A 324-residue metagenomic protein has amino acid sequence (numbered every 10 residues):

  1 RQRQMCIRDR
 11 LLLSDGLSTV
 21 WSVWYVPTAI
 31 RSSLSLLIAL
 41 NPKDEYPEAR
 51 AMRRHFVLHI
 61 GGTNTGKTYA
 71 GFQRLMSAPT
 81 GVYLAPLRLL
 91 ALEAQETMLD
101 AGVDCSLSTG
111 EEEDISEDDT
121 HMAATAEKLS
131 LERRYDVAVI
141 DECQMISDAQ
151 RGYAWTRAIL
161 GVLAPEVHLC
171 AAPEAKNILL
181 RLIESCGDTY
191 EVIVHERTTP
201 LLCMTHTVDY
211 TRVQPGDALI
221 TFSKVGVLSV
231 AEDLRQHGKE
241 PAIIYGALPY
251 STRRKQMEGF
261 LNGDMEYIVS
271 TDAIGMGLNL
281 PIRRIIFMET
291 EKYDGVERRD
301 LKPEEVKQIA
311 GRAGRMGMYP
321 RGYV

Functional and structural regions predicted by a protein language model:
Q2-I7: Short, small-residue-biased leader/transition segments that mark boundaries at the very start of proteins
A70, L75, A154, E196-D233: Conserved interdomain hinge at the start of the Helicase C-terminal
F72, S77-L99, A175: Conserved Walker A/P-loop ATP-binding site and its immediately adjacent core in helicase/helicase-like ATPase domains
T80-A91, L169-C170, V213-H237, P241-I244: Conserved strand-helix element at the start of the C-terminal RecA-like helicase core
M98-R134: Inter-Walker segment of RecA-like/P-loop motor cores
E113-I115, I243, L248-T271: Conserved helicase ATPase core of P-loop NTP-dependent helicases/translocases
M145-E196, P200: Post-DEXD/H (motif II) to motif III coupling segment of the RecA-like Helicase ATP-binding lobe
E174-A175, L280, R284-V324: Conserved segment of the helicase C-terminal RecA-like domain
